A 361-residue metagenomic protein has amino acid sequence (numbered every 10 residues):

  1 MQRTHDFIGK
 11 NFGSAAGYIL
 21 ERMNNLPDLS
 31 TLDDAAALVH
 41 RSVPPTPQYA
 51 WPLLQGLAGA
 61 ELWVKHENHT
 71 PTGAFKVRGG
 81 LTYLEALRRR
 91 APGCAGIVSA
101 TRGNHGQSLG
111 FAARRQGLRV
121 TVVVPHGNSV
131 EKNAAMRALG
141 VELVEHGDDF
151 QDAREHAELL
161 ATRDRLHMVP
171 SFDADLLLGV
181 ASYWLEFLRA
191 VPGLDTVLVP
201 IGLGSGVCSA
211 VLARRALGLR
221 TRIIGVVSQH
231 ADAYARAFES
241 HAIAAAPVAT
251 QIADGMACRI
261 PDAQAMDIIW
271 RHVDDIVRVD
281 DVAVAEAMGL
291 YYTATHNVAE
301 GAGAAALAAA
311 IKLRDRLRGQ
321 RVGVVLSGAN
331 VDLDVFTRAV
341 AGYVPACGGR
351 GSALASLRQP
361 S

Functional and structural regions predicted by a protein language model:
M1-I8: Extreme N-terminal basic, low-complexity initiation segments that serve as generic localization/processing leaders
K10-G13, G17-S361: PLP-dependent amino-acid enzyme catalytic core
